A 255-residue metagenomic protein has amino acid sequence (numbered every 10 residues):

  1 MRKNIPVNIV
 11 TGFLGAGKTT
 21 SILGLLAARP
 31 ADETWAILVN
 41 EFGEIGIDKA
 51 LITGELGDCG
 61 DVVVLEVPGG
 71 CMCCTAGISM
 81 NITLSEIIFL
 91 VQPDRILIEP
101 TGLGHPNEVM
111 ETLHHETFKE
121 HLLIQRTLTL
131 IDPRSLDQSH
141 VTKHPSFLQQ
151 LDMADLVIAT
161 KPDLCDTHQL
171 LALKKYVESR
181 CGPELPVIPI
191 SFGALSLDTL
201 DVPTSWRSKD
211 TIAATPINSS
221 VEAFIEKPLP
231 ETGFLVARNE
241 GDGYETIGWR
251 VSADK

Functional and structural regions predicted by a protein language model:
R2-T11, A16, T20-H140, P145: Nucleotide-state-sensitive switch-loop elements of NTP-binding domains
G12, P100, T160-K161, V251: Short glycine-centered, acidic/aromatic-flanked micro-motifs in structured strand/loop junctions that mark active-site
P30-A31, L151-D152, K255: Flexible, charged surface loops at secondary-structure boundaries
A36-I37, I96-L97, L122-I131, L151-D163 (+1 more regions): Conserved beta-strand/loop subsegment of P-loop NTPase cores
N107, E111-H114, D155, K175-E178: A broadly conserved amphipathic alpha-helix scaffold signal in soluble, globular proteins
L136, D163-L164: Short histidine/acidic/glycine/proline-rich micro-motifs that form metal- and phosphate-coordinating active-site loops
Q138, T142-F147, T160, L171-L173: Active-site glycine-rich loop that binds ribose-phosphate moieties when present
Q149, C165-K255: C-terminal accessory "lid"/substrate-recognition subdomains
